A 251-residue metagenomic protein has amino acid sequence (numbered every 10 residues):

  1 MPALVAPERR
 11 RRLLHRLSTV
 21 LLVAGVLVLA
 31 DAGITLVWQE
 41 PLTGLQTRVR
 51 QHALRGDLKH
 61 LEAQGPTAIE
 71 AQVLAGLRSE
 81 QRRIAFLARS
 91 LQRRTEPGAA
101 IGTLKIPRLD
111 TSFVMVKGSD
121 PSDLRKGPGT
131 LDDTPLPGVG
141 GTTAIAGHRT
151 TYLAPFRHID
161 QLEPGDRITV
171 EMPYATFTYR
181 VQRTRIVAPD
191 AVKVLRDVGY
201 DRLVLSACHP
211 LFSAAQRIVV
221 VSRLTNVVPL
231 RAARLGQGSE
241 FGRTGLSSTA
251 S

Functional and structural regions predicted by a protein language model:
M1-R11: N-terminal Lys/Arg-rich, disordered targeting/topogenic segments
R9-R10, H15-S251: Solvent-exposed, non-transmembrane regions of membrane-associated and secreted proteins
